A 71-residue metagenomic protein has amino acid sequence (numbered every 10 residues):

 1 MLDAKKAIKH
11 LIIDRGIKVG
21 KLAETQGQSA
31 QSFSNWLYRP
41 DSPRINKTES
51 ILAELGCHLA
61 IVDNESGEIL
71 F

Functional and structural regions predicted by a protein language model:
M1-K18: A short, Lys/Arg-rich alpha-helix, primarily the initiator
K5, S42-I45: Structural motif corresponding to alpha-helix initiation and N-cap regions
K18, R44-K47: Residues that mark the N-terminal boundary/hinge immediately upstream of a DNA-recognition element
L22-A23: Short alpha-helical "recognition helix" segments of helix-turn-helix
G27-P43: Recognition helix of helix-turn-helix/homeodomain-like DNA-binding domains that insert into the DNA major groove
N46-I61: DNA major-groove recognition helix of helix-turn-helix/homeodomain DNA-binding modules
A60-F71: Short, charged recognition helix plus adjacent turn of helix-turn-helix-like nucleic-acid-binding domains
